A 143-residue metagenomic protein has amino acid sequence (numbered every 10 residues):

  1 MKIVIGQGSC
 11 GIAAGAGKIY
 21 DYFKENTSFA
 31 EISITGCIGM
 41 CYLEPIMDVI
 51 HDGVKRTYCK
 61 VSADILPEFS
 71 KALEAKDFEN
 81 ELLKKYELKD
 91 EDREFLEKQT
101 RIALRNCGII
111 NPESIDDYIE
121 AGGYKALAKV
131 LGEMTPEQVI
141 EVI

Functional and structural regions predicted by a protein language model:
M1-I143: Feature of Fe-S/electron-transfer and energy-metabolism proteins that preferentially highlights extended coupling
